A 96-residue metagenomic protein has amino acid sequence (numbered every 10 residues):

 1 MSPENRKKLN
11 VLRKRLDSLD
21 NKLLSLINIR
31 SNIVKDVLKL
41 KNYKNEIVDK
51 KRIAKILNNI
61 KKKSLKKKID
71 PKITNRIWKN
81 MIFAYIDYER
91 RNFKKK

Functional and structural regions predicted by a protein language model:
M1-K96: Domain-level signature for soluble enzymes in the chorismate/prephenate branch of the shikimate pathway
